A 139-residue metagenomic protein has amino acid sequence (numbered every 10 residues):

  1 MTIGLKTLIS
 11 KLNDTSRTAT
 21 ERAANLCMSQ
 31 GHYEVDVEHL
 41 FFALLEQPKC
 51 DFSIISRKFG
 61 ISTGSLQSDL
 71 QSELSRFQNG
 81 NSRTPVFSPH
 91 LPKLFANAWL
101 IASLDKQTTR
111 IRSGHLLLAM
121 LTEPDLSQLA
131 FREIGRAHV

Functional and structural regions predicted by a protein language model:
M1-H138: Histone-fold recognition with a strong bias for associated Lys/Arg-rich disordered tails
